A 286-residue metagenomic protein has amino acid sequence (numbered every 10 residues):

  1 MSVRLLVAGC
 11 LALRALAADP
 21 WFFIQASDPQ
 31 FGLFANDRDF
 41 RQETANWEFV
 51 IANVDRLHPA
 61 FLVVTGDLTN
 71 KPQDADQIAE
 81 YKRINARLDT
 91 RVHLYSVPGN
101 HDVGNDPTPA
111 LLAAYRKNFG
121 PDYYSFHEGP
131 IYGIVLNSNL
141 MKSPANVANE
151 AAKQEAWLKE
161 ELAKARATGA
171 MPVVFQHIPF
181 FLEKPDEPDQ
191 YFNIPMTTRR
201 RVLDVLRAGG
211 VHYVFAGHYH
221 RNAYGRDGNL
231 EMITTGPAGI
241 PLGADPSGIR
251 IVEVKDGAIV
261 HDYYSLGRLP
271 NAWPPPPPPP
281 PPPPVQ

Functional and structural regions predicted by a protein language model:
M1-A8, R14: Sec-dependent signal peptide recognition, specifically the positively charged N-region followed immediately by
L16-I78, Q286: N-terminal active-site segment of His-dependent metallophosphoesterases
D28, G66-D67, G99-N100, H177 (+1 more regions): Active-site glycine-centered loops adjacent to acidic/histidine catalytic or metal-binding residues that shape
F31, T69-N70, D102, F180 (+1 more regions): Short active-site segment of divalent metal-dependent hydrolases/proteases that encodes the spacing between
F31-D37, K142-P144, I240-A244, P270-A272: Short, solvent-exposed loop/turn elements at domain surfaces
D74-M171, D189-F192, M196-Y213, R221-D262: Extended active-site neighborhood of metal-dependent phosphoesterases/phosphodiesterases
A165-K184: Short acidic, glycine-rich surface-loop motifs adjacent to enzyme active sites
E253-Q286: A short C-terminal boundary segment appended to hydrolase-like catalytic domains
